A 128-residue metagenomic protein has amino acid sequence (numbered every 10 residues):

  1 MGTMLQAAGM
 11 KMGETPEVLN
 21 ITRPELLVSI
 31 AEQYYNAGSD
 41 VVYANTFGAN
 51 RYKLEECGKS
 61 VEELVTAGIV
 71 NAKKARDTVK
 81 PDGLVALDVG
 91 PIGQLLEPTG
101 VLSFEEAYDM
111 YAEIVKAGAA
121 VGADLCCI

Functional and structural regions predicted by a protein language model:
M1-I128: Domain-level signal for soluble alpha/beta catalytic cores
